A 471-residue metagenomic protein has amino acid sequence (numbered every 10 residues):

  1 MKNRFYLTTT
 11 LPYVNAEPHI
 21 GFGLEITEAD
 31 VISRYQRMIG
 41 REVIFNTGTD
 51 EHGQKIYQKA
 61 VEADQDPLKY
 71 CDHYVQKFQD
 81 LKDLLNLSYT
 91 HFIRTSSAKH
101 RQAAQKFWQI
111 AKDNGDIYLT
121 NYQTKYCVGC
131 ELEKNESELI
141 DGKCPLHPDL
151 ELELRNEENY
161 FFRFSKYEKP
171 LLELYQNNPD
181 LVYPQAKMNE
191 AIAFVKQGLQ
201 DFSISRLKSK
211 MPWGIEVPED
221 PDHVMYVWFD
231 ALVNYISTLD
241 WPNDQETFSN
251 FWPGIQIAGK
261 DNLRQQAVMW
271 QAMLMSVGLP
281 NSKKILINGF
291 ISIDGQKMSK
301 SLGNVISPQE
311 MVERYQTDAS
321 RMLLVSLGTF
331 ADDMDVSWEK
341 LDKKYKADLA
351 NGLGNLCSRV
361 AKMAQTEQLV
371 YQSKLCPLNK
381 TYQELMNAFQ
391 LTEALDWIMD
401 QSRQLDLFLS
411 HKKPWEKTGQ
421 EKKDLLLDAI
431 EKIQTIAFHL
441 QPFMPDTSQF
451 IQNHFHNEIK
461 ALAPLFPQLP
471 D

Functional and structural regions predicted by a protein language model:
M1-R4, I44, G48, Q65 (+5 more regions): Basic, alpha-helical terminal appendages of large translation-related enzymes
K2-G40, I44-T47, R94, K99-A103 (+3 more regions): Structured secondary-structure scaffolds
K2-Y118, V128-E131: N-terminal Rossmann-like or analogous alpha/beta NTP/dinucleotide-binding catalytic cores that position adenine
V75, K82, E168, A350 (+6 more regions): Hydrophobic faces of stable alpha-helices that mediate helix-helix packing
L85-L87, N250, S292, S301-G303 (+4 more regions): Short acidic (Asp/Glu) and glycine-rich catalytic loops that position anionic groups and cofactors
G115-N121, E151-L154: A short alpha-helix-loop-beta-strand transition element characteristic of N-terminal alpha/beta dinucleotide-binding
K125-C130, G289-I291, K340, S373-K374 (+1 more regions): A glycine-rich phosphate-binding loop feature that marks nucleotide/adenosyl-phosphate handling sites
L263, A331, S337-K340, V360-K422: Active-site-proximal binding-pocket segments
